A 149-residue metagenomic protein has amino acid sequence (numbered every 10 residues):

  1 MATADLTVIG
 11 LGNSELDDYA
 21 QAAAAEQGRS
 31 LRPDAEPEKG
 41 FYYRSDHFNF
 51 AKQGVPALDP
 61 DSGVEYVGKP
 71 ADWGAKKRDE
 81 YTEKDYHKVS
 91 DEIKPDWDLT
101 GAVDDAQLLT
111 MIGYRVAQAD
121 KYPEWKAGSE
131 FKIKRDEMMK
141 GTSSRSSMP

Functional and structural regions predicted by a protein language model:
M1-E83: Metal-dependent peptidase/peptidase-like ectodomains
D18, A22, E26, K88 (+2 more regions): Charged/polar, solvent-exposed surface patches and flexible loops
G40-F48, A127-T142: Amphipathic alpha-helical surface "interface" segments used for docking/oligomerization or membrane association within
V64-R135, M148: His/Asp/Glu-rich mid-to-C-terminal helical/loop segments that flank catalytic regions of hydrolases
K140, S146-P149: Short, solvent-exposed mixed-charge patches
